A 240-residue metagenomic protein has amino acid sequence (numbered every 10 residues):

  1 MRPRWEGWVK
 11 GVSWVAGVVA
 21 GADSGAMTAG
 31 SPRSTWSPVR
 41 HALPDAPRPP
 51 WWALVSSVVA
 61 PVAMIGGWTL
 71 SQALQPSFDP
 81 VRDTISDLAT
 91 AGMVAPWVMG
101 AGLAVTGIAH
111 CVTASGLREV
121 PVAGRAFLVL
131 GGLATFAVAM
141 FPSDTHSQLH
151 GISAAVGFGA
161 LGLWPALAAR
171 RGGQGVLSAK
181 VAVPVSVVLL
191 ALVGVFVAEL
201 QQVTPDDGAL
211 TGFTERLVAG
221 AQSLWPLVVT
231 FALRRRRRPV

Functional and structural regions predicted by a protein language model:
W5-W8, W14, W36: Tryptophan (W) side chains
G17-V19, H150: Alpha-helical polar/charged "hotspots" used for coordination or helix-helix interfaces
T28-R48: Short, Lys/Arg-rich, polar N-terminal cytosolic tail immediately upstream of the first transmembrane signal-anchor
H41, R234-V240: Short, charged juxtamembrane terminal tails flanking transmembrane helices
R48-F78, T84, L88, G92-R235: Hydrophobic, aromatic-enriched alpha-helical segments typical of multi-pass transmembrane helices
